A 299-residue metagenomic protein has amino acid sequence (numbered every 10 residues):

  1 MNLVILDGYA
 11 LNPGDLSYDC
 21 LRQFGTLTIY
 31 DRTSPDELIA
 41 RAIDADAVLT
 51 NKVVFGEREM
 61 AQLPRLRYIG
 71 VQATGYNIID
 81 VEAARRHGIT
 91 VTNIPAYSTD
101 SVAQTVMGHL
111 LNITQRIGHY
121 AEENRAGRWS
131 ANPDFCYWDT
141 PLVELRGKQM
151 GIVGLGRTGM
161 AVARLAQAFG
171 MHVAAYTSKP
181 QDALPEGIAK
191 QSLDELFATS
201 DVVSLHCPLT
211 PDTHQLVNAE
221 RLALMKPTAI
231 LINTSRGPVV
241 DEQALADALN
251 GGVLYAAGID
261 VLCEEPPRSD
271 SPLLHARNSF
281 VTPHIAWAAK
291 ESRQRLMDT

Functional and structural regions predicted by a protein language model:
M1-A45, A174: N-terminal glycine-/charge-rich "phosphate-binding" loop or analogous flexible N-terminal tail
D31, Q72-A73, I89-D100, T177 (+2 more regions): Short beta->alpha connector loops at strand-helix junctions that form conserved, small/polar/Pro-enriched
V54-M60, A174, S178-P272: Rossmann-like adenosine-cofactor binding region
H87, P95-Q149: Phosphate-binding beta-alpha-beta segment of Rossmann-like dinucleotide-binding domains, i.e., the NAD(P)
L155-G156: Glycine-rich Rossmann-fold phosphate-binding loop(s) that bind the pyrophosphate of adenine dinucleotide cofactors
G159-M160: N-terminal Rossmann-fold NAD(P) dinucleotide-binding loop
I285-T299: A conserved FAD-binding loop/helix module that cradles the flavin
